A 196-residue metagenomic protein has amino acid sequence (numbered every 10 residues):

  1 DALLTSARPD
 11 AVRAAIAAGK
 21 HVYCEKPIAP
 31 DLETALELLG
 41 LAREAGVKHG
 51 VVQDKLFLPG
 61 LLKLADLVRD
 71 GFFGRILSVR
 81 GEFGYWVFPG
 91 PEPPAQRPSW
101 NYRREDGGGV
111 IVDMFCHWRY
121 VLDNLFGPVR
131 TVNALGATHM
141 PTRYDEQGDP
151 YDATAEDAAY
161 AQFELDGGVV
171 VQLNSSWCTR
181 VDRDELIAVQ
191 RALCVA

Functional and structural regions predicted by a protein language model:
A2-T5, P9-L56, G71: Beta-strand-loop-alpha-helix segment that lines the small-molecule cofactor/substrate pocket of alpha/beta enzymes
R8-P9, P89, T142, V181: Glycine/Thr-rich phosphate-binding loops of Rossmann-like dinucleotide-binding domains
K20, V47-K48, R75-L77, G167-V169: Short, well-ordered coil/turn segments that N-cap beta-strands
Y23, K48-G50, R80, N101 (+2 more regions): Structural detector of well-ordered beta-strand residues that form the stable sheet scaffold of enzyme domains
K55-D152: Predominantly a Rossmann-like dinucleotide-binding segment in NAD(P)-dependent oxidoreductases
R119-A196: Contiguous beta-strand/loop segments that form the cofactor/metal-binding neighborhood of enzyme cores
